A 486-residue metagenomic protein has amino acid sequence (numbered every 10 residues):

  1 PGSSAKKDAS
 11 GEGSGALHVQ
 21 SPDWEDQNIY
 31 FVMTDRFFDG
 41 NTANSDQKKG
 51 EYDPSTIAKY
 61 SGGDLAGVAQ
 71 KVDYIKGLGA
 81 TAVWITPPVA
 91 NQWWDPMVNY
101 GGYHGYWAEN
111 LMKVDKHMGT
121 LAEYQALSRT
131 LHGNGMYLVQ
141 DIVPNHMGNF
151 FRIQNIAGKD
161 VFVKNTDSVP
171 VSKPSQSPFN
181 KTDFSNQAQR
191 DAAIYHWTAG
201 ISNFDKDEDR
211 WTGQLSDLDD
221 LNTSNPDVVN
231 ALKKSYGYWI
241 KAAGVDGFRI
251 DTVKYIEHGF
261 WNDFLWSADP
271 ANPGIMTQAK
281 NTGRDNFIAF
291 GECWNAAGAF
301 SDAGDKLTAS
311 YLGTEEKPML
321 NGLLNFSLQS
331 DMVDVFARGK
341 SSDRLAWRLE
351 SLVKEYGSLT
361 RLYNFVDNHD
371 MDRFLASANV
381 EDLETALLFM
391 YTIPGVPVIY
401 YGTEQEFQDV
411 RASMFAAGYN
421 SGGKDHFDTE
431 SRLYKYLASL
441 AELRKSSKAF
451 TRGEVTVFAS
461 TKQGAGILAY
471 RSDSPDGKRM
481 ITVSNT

Functional and structural regions predicted by a protein language model:
P1-H18: Bacterial Sec-dependent N-terminal signal peptides
G11, S128, H146, K234-S358 (+7 more regions): Active-site-proximal helices and loops of the catalytic beta/alpha 8
A16-V19, E350-L352: Short, P/G- and charge-enriched loop/turn segments at secondary-structure junctions
V19-Q20, A279: Beta-strand elements of modular eukaryotic interaction domains
S21-Q27, D35-A243, D263-A268, P273 (+4 more regions): Substrate-binding/active-site clefts of carbohydrate-active enzymes
N28-M33, T81-P87, G105-K113, Y137-P144 (+9 more regions): Structural recognition of the beta-strand scaffold that forms the well-ordered cores of secreted hydrolase catalytic
D372-A376: Surface-exposed cleft-lining segments at the edges of enzyme active sites
L383: Conserved interdomain hinge at the start of the Helicase C-terminal
